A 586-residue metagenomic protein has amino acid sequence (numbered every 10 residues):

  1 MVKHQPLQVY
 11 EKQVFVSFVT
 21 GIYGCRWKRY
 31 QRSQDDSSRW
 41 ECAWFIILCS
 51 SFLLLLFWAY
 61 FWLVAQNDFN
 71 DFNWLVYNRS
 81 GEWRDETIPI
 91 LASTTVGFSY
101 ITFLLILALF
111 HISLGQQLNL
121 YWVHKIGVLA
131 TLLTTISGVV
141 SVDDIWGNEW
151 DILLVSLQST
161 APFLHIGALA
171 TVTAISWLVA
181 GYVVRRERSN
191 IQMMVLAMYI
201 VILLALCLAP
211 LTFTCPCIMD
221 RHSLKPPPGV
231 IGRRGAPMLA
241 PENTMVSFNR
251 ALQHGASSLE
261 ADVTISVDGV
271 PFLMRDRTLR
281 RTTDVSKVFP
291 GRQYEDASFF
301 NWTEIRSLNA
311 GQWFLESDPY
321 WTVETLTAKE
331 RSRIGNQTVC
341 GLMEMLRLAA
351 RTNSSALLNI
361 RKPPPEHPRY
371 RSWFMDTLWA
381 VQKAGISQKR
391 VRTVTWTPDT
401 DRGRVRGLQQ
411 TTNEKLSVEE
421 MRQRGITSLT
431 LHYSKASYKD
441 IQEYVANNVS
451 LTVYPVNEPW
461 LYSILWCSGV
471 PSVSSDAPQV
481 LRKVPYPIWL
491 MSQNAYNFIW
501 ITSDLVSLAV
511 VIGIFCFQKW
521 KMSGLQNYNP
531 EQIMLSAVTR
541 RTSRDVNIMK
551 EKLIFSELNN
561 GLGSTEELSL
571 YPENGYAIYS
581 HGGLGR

Functional and structural regions predicted by a protein language model:
M1-R586: Phosphate-group recognition and catalysis centered on beta-loop-alpha active-site segments
